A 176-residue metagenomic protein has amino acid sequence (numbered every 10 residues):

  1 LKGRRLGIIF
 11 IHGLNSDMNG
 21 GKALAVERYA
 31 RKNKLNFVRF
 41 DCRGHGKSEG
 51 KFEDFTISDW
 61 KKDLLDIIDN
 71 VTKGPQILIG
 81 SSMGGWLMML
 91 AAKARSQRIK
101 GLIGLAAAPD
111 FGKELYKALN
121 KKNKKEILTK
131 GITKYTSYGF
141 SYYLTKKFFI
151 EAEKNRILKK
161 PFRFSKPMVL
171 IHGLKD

Functional and structural regions predicted by a protein language model:
R5, H12-D17, L174: Active-site glycine-rich loops that stabilize anionic/oxyanionic intermediates across multiple enzyme folds
N15, C42-G46, P109: Alpha/beta-hydrolase active-site loop signature
N15-E27: The serine-hydrolase catalytic nucleophile loop
E27-E49: Conserved alpha/beta-hydrolase
G46-V71: Catalytic nucleophile-loop/oxyanion-hole region of alpha/beta-hydrolase and closely related hydrolase-like folds
L78-G80, L105: Short beta-strand immediately N-terminal to the catalytic nucleophile in serine-hydrolase-like folds
G80-M88: Gly/Ala-rich beta-loop-alpha elbow adjacent to hydrolase catalytic centers
R98-K175: The alpha/beta-hydrolase serine catalytic core
